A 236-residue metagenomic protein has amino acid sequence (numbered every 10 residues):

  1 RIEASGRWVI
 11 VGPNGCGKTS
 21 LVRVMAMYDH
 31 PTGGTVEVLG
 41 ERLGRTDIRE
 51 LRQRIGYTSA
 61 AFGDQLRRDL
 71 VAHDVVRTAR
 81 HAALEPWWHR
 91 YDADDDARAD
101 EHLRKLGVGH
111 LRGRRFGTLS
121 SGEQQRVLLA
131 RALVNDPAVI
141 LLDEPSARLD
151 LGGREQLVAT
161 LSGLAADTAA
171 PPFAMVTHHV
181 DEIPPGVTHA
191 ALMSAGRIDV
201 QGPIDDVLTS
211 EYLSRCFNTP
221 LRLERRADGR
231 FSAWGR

Functional and structural regions predicted by a protein language model:
A26: Helix-to-loop junction immediately C-terminal to a conserved catalytic motif
G34-G44, L51: Conserved ABC transporter NBD signature motif
R77, A93-L111: Conserved ABC ATPase "signature" region
R90, R115-L119: Conserved ABC ATPase signature
D136: Conserved catalytic motifs of ABC-family nucleotide-binding domains
I140-E144: Catalytic Walker B motif of ABC-type/P-loop ATPase nucleotide-binding domains
C216-R236: ABC ATPase nucleotide-binding domains
